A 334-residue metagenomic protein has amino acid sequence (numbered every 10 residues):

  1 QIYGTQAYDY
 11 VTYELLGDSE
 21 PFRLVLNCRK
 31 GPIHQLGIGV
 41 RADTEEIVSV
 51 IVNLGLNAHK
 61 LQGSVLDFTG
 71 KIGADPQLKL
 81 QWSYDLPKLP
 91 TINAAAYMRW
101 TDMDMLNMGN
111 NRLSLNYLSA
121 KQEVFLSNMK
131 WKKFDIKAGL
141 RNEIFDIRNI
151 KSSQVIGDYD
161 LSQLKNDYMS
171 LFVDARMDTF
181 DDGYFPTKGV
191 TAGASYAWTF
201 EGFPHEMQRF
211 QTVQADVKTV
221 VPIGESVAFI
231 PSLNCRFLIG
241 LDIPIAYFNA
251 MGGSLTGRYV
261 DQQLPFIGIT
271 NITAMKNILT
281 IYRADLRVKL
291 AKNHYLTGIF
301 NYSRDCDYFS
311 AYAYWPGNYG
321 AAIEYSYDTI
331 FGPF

Functional and structural regions predicted by a protein language model:
G4-F180, A250-I267, N271-T280, L290 (+5 more regions): Gram-negative/organellar outer-membrane beta-barrel architecture
R99-T101, E143-F145, G193-E201, R236-G240 (+1 more regions): Short glycine-rich beta-strand segments
Y168-A291: C-terminal outer-membrane beta-barrel translocator/porin domains of Gram-negative envelope proteins and their
Q208, F309-A313: Short glycine/threonine-rich loop-to-helix capping motif typified by GTGT followed within a few residues by an Asp-Pro
C235-F237, R283, G298-Y302, Y327: Active-site proximal loops enriched in glycine and acidic residues that flank catalytic Cys/His/Asp and coordinate
R283-D285, A311-Y312, N318-S326: Short glycine-rich, acidic/polar surface loops and turns
